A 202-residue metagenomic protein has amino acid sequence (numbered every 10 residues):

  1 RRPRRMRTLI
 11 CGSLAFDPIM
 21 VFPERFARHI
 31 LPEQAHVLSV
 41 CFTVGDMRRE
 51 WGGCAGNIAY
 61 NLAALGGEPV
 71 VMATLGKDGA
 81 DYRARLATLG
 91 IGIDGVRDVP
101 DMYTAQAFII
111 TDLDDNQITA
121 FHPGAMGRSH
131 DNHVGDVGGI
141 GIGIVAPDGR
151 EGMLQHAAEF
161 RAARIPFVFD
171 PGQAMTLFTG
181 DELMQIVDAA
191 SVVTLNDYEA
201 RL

Functional and structural regions predicted by a protein language model:
R2-V70, D81-A84: Glycine-rich phosphate/adenosyl-contacting loop at the front of the ribokinase-like
S13, A73-K77, L113, D170-G172: Cofactor-binding loop segments of dinucleotide-utilizing enzymes, especially the Rossmann-like FAD- and NAD(P)+-binding
M72-K77, D94-T104: Beta-strand->loop->alpha-helix junctions that form or flank phosphate-binding loops in nucleotide-handling enzymes
K77-L89, D94, I109-I110, H133: Active-site-proximal loop->helix
D94-V99, A107-E151: Conserved phosphate-binding/catalytic loop of the ribokinase/pfkB sugar-kinase fold
G141-L202: Conserved beta-alpha-beta core of the PfkB/ribokinase-like small-molecule kinase fold
